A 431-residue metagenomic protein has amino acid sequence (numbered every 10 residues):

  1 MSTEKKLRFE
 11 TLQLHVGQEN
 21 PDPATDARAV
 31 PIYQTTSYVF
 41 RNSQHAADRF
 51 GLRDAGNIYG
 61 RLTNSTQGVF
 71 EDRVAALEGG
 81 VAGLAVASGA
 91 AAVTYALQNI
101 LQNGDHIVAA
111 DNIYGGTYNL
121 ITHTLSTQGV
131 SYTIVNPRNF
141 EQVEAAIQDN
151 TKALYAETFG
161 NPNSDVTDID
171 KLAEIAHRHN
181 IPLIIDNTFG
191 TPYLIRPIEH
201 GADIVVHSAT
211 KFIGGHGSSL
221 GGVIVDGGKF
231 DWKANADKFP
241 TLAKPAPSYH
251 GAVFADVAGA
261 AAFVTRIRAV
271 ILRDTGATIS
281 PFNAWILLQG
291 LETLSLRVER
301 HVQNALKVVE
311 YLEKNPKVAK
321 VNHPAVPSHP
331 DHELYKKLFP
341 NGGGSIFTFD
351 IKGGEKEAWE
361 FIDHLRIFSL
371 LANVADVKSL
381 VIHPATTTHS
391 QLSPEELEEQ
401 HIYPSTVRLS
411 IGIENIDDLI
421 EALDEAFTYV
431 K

Functional and structural regions predicted by a protein language model:
S2, T122-H123, S131, D149 (+3 more regions): PLP-dependent enzyme catalytic core of the Aspartate aminotransferase-like
S2-K5, G17-P21, L84-N315: Conserved PLP-enzyme active-site core in the AAT-like
S2-N64, D72-R73: N-terminal "arm"/small-domain region of PLP-dependent enzymes with the aminotransferase-like
N42-A91, G116-T124: Conserved N-terminal alpha-helix of the aminotransferase class I/II PLP-enzyme fold
L154, G222-I224, V321, F347 (+1 more regions): Well-ordered beta-strand positions enriched in small/hydrophobic/aromatic, beta-favoring residues
F159, T188-G190, V326, K352 (+1 more regions): Active-site beta-loop-alpha junctions enriched in small/polar residues
V225, T348-D350, S410-G412: Short hydrophobic/aromatic beta-strand micro-patches that form the beta-sheet surface supporting nucleotide- or nucleic
T275-T278, F282-A284, Q289, T293 (+4 more regions): Conserved small-domain helix->loop->beta segment predominantly found in fold-type I
